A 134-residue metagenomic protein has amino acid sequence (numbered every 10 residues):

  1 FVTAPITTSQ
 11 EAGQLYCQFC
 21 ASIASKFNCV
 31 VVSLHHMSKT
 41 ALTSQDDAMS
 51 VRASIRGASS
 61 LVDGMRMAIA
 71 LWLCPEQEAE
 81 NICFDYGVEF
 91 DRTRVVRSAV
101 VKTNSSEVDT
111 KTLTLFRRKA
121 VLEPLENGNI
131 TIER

Functional and structural regions predicted by a protein language model:
F1-T7: Conserved P-loop NTPase "ATPase switch" module shared by AAA+ and STAND
E11-L122: Phosphate-binding/switch region of NTP-binding enzymes
L122-R134: DNA transaction DNA-binding modules
